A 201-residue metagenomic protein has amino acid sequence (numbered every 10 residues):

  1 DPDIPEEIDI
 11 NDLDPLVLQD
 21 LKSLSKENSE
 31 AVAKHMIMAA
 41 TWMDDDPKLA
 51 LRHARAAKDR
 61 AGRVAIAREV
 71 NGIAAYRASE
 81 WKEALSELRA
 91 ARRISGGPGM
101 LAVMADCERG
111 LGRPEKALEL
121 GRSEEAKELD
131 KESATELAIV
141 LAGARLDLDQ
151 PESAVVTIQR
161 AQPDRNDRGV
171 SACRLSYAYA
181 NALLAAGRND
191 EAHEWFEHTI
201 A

Functional and structural regions predicted by a protein language model:
L21-E27, R55-G62, R89-G96, S123-K131 (+2 more regions): Solenoid-like repeat scaffolds
S25-D59, V70: Alpha-helical segment of the N-proximal tetratricopeptide repeat
M38, V70-N71, M104, L141 (+1 more regions): Structural register within alpha-helical repeat arrays
T41, A74, A105-C107, A144 (+1 more regions): Residue-level signature for tetratricopeptide repeat
M43-D45, A78, L111, L148 (+1 more regions): Structural motif corresponding to the intra-repeat A-B loop/turn of tetratricopeptide repeats
P47-K48, W81, P114, P151 (+1 more regions): TPR-repeat structural position
